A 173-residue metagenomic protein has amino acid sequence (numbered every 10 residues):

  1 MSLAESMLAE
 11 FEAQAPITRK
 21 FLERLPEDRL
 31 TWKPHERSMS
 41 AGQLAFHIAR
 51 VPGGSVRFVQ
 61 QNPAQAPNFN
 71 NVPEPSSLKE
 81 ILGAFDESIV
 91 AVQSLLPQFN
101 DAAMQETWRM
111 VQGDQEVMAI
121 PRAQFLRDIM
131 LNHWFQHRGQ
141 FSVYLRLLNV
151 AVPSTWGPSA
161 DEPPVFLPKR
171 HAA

Functional and structural regions predicted by a protein language model:
M1-L3, P67-N68: Short, contiguous pre-domain boundary segments
L3-L8, P75-L82, R127-L131: Active-site rim elements
L8-E23, R29-N71, M110-A173: Short, contiguous alpha-helical
I17-K20, R24, E87, A91-Q98 (+1 more regions): Solvent-exposed, charged/polar functional surfaces in cytosolic regulatory/catalytic domains
R57-A102: Helix-adjacent hinge/juxtasegments
E87-A103, P158-A173: Short flexible/disordered coil segments
Q98-D114: Acidic catalytic patch
